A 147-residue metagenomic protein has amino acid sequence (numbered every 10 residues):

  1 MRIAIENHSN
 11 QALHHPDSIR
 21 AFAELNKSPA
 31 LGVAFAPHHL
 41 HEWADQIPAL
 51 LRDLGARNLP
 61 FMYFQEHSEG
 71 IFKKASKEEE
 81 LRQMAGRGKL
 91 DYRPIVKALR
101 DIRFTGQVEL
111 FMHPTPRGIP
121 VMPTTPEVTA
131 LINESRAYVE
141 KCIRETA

Functional and structural regions predicted by a protein language model:
A12-F35, L40-A147: Histidine-acidic metal/acid-base catalytic patches
